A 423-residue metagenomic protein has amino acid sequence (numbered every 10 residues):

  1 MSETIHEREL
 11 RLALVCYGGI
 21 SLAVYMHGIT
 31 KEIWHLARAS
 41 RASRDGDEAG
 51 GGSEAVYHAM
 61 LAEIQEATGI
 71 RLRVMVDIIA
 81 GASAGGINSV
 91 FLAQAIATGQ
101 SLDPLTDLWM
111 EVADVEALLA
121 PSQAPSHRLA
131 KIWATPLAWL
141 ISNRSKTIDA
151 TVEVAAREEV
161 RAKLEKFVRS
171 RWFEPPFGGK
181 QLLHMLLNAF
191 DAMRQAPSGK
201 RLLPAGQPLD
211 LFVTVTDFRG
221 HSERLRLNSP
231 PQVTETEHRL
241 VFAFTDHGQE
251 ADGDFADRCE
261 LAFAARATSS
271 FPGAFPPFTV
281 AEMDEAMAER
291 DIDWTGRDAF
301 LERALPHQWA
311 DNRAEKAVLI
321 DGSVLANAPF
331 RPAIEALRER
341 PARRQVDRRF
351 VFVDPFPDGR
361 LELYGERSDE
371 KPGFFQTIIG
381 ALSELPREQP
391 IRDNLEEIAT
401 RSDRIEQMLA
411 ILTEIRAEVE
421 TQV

Functional and structural regions predicted by a protein language model:
S2-E9, E54-T68, A155-V160, R290-N312: Active-site-adjacent bridging/hinge elements
L10, L14-I29: Short, surface-exposed "cap/lid" segments of acyl-processing enzymes
A23-A189, L225-N228, Q232-E237: Patatin-like phospholipase
R161-F173, G206-E339, G373, L382-R392: Active-site gating loop/helix substructures
F177-L203, Q207-D210, F218-H221, A326-A328: Extended, Lys/Arg-enriched charged tracts that mediate electrostatic binding to polyanionic substrates
R343-D347, G359: Hydrophobic, mid-to-C-terminal alpha-helical segments
V351-V353, R360-V423: Charged, amphipathic alpha-helical linkers/stalks
